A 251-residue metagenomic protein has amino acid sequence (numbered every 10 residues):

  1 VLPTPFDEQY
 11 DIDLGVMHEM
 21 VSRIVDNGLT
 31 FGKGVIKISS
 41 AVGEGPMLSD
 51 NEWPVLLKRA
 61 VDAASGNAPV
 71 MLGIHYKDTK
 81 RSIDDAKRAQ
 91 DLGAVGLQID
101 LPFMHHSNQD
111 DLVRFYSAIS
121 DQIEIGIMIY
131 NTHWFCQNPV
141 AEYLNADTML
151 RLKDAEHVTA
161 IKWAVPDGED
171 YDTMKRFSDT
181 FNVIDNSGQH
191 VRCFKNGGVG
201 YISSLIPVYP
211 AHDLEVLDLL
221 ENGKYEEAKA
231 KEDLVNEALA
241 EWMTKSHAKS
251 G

Functional and structural regions predicted by a protein language model:
L2-Y143, M149: Active-site beta->alpha loop and helix N-cap motifs at the rims of alpha/beta catalytic domains
T30-G32, A89, L220, K245-A248: Short, charged/polar low-complexity linear motifs in solvent-exposed/disordered segments
Q122, T132-H247: Catalytic alpha/beta core domains of metabolic enzymes, predominantly
